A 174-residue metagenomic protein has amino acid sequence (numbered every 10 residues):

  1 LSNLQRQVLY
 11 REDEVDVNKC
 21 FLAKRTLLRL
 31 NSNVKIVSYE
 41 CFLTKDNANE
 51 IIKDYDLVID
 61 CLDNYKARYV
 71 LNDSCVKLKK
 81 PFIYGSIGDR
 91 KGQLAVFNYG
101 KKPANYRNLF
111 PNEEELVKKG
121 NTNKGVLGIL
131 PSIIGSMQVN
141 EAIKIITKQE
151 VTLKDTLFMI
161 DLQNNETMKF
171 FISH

Functional and structural regions predicted by a protein language model:
L1-H174: Adenine nucleotide-associated cytosolic modules
